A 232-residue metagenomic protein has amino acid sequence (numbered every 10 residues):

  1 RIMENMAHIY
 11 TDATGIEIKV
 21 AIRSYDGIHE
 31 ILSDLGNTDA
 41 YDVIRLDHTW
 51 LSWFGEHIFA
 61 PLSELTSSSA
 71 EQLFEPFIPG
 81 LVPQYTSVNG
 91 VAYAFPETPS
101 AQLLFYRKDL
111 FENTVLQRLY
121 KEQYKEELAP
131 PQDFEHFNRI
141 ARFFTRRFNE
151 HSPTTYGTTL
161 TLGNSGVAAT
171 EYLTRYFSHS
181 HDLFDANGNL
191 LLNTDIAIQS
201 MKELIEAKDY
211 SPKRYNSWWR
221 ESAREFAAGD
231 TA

Functional and structural regions predicted by a protein language model:
R1-E56, S67-F74, V115-Q123: Conserved N-terminal structural module of periplasmic/extracytoplasmic solute-binding proteins
A13-S24, A40, K121-L128, A186-N189 (+2 more regions): A local structural motif
I22-I31, Q132-H136, R214-A228: Short helix-initiation/N-cap motifs at beta->coil->alpha
H48-L103, E112, E135, P153 (+1 more regions): Hinge/lid segment of periplasmic solute-binding proteins
S63-F77, R118, E122, E126-P130 (+2 more regions): Short, solvent-exposed loop/beta-turn-alpha elements that line the ligand-binding surface or hinge of extracytoplasmic
Y93-A94, R146-G163: Bilobed periplasmic-binding protein-like "clamshell/Venus-flytrap" ligand-binding domains
Q102-F105, Y176: Short glycine- and hydrophobic/aromatic-rich loop-to-beta-strand nucleating segment in the catalytic cores
N138-F144, E171, R175-W219: Glycine-centered hinge/linker elements that transmit conformational signals in sensory and ligand-binding systems
